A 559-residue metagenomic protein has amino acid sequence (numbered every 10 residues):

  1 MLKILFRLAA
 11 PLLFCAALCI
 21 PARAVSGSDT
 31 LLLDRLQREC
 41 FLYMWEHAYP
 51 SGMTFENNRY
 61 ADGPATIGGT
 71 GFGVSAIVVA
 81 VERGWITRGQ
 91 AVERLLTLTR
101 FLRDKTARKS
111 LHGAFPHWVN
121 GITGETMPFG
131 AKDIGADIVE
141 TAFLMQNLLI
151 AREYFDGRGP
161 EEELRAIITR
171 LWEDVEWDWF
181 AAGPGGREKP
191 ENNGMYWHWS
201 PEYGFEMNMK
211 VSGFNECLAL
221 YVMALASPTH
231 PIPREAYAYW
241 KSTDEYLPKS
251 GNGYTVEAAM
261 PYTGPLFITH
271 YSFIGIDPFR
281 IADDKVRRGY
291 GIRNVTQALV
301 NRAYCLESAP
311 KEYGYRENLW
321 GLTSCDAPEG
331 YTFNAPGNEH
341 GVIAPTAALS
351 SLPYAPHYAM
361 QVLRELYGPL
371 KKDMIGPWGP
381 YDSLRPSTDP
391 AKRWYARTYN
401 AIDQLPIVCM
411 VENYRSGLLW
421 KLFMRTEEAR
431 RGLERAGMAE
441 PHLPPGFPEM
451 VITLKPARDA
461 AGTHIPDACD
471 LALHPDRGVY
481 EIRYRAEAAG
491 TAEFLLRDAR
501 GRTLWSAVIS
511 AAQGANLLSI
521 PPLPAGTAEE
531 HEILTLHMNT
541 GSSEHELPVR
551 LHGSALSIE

Functional and structural regions predicted by a protein language model:
M1-R7: Positively charged n-region of N-terminal signal peptides that target proteins for export
L8-C19: Bacterial N-terminal signal peptides
I20-A24: Sec/Tat signal peptide C-region and signal peptidase I cleavage site
V25-V451: Ser/Thr/Asn(+Pro)-rich, low-complexity disordered segments
I452-E487, L496-R502, I520-P522, P548-E559: Surface-exposed, proline-anchored Ser/Thr-rich loop/turn motifs
G478-V479, A489-T491, R500-A528, G541-S543 (+1 more regions): Glycine-centered tight-turn motifs at strand-turn-strand junctions
H531-T535: Short, conserved beta-strand segments of beta-strand-rich sandwich/propeller modules, principally
